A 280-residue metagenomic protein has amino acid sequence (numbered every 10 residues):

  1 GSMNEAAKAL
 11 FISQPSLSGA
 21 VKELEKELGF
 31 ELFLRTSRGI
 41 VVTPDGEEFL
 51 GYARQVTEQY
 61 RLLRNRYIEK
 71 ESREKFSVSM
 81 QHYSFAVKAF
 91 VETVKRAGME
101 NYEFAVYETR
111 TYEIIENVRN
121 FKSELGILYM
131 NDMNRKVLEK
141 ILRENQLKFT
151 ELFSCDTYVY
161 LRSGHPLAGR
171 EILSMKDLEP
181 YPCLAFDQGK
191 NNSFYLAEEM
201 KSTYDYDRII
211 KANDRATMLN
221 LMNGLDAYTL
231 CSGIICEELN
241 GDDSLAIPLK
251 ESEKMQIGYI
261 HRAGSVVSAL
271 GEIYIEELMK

Functional and structural regions predicted by a protein language model:
G1-S13: Short helix-boundary/capping micro-motifs
P15, N65-R66, K70-N117, V266-A269: N-terminal winged-helix
E25-V42: A short LG(V/I)-centered, amphipathic sequence patch enriched for acidic residue(s) preceding the LG motif
E27-L28, F49-E71, K75: Alpha-helical linker/hinge and terminal dimerization helices associated with HTH transcriptional regulators
A86-A89, R135, L167-A168, M175 (+2 more regions): Secondary-structure junction motif
R119-S123, Y129, Q188-L245: Hydrophobic hinge/microswitch elements
I141-C183: Flexible hinge/capping segments at coil-to-helix
E144-T150, C155, A216-V266: Beta-alpha-beta core module
